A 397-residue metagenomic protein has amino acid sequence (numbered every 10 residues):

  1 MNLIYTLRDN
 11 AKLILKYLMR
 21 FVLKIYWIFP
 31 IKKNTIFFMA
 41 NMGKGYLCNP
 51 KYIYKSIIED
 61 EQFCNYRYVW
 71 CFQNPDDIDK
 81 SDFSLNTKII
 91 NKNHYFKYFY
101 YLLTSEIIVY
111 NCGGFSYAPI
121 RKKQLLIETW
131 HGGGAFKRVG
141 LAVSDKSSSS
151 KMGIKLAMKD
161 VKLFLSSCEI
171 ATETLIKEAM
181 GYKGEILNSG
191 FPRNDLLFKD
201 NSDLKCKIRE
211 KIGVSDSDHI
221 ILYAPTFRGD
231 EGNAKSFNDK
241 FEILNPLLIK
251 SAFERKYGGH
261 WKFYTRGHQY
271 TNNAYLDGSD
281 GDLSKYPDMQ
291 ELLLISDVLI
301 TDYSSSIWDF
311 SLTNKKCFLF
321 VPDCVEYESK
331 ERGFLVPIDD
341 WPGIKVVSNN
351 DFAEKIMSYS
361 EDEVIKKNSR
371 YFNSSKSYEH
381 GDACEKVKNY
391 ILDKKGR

Functional and structural regions predicted by a protein language model:
M1-G43, C48: Membrane-proximal basic amphipathic "stem/tether" segments
T35-D200: Active-site and donor-binding regions of nucleotide-sugar-utilizing enzymes
L47-Y54, P192-Y275, A383-E385: Conserved catalytic-core segment of nucleotide-activated headgroup transferases in glycan assembly
N65-Y68, K159-F164, W261-F263, I295-V298 (+1 more regions): Short active-site oxyanion
N91-E106, Y264-W308: Donor nucleotide-activated moiety binding/catalytic core segment of transferases that use nucleotide-activated donors
I107-W130, G134-K137, K285-E331: A donor-sugar binding/catalytic signature common to diverse glycosyltransferases and related nucleotide-sugar
D277, S305-S375: Catalytic binding pocket for nucleotide-activated donors in carbohydrate/polymer assembly enzymes
H380-R397: C-terminal alpha-helical cap of glycosyltransferases
